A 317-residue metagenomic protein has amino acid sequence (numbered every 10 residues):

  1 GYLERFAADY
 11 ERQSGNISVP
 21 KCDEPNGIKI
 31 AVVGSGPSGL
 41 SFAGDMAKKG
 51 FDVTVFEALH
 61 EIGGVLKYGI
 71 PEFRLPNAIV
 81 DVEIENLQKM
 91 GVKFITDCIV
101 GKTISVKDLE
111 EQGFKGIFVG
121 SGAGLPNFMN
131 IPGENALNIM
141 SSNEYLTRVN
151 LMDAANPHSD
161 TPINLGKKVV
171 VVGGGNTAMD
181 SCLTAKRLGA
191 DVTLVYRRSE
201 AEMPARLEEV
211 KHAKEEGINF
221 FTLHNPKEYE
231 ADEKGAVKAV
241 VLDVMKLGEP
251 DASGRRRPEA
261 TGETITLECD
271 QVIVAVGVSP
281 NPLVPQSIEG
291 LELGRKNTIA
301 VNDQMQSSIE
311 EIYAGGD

Functional and structural regions predicted by a protein language model:
G1-C22, Q88, T96, D108-A154 (+1 more regions): Glycine/serine-rich phosphate-binding loop and adjoining beta1-alpha1 elements at the start of nucleotide-handling
E24-V33, D81-I131, E228-V241, G248-E249 (+2 more regions): Feature captures the FAD/FMN-dependent oxidoreductase FAD-binding
P25-S38, N164-V172: Beta1/beta-strand and adjacent pyrophosphate-binding region of the FAD-binding site in flavoprotein oxidoreductases
K29-T54, A178-K186: N-terminal Rossmann-like FAD-binding beta1-loop-alpha1 element of flavoenzymes
I30-V32, V53, V169, V192 (+1 more regions): Conserved hydrophobic helix-helix packing surfaces used for dimerization/oligomerization
S38, E61, G124, T177 (+1 more regions): Conserved Rossmann-like nucleotide-cofactor binding loop
D52-V55, L59-M90, F94, C182-E228: Rossmann-like dinucleotide-binding cores of NAD(P)H-dependent redox enzymes
N135-G166, P250-D317: FAD-site-proximal beta/loop scaffold in flavoenzymes
